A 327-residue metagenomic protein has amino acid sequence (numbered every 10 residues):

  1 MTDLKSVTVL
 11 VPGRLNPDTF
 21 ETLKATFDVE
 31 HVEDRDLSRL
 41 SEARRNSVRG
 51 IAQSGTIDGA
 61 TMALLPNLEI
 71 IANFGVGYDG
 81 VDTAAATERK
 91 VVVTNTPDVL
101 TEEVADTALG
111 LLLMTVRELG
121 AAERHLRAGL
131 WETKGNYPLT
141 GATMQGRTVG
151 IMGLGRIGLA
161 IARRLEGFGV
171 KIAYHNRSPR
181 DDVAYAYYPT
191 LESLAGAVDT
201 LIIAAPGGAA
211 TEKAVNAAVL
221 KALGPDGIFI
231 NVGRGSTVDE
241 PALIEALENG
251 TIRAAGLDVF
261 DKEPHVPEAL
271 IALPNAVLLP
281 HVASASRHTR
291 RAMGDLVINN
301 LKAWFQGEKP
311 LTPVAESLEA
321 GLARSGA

Functional and structural regions predicted by a protein language model:
M1-T96, G196, N216, K221: An N-terminal-biased, well-structured beta-alpha scaffold segment characteristic of Rossmann-like dinucleotide-binding
T2, T87, T94-D106, T140 (+1 more regions): C-terminal helix-to-coil terminal segments
L4-S6, L68, Q145-T148, D226: Phosphate-coordination loops involved in phosphoryl transfer and adenosine-cofactor binding
P12, I151-M152: Conserved N-terminal Rossmann-fold NAD(P)-binding element of oxidoreductases
G59, S178-A269: Rossmann-like adenosine-cofactor binding region
R89, P97-T148, A160-R163, P310 (+1 more regions): Phosphate-binding beta-alpha-beta segment of Rossmann-like dinucleotide-binding domains, i.e., the NAD(P)
I157: Hydrophobic/small residue at the entry helix of a nucleotide-binding pocket
G167-V183: NAD(P)-binding Rossmann-fold cofactor-contacting core
